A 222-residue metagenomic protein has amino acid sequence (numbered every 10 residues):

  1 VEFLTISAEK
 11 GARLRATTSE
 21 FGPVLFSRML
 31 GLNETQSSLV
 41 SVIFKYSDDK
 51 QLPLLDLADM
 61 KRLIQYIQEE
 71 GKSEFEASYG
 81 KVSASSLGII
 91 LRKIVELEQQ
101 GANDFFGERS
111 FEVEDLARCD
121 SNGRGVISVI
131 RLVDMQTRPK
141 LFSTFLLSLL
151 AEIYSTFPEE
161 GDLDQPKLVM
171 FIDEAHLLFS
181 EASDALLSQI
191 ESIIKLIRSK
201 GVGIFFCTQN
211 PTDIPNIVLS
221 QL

Functional and structural regions predicted by a protein language model:
V1-K195, V218: P-loop NTPase motor domains
S192-Q221: Conserved ATP-driven motor cores of ASCE-family P-loop NTPases powering translocation/secretion/packaging/pilus
